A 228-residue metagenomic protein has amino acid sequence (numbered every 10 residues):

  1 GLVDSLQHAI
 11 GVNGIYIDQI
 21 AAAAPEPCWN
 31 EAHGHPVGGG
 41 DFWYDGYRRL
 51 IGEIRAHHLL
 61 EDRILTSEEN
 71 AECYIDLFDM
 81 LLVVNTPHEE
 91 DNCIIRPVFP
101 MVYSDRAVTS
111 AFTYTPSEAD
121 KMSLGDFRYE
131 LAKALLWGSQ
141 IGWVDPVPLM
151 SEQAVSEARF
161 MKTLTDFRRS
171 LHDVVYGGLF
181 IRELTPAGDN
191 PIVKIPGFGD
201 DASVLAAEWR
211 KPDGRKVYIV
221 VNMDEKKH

Functional and structural regions predicted by a protein language model:
L2-L77: Active-site neighborhood of glycoside hydrolase catalytic domains
W43-H228: Active-site-proximal substrate-binding groove within the catalytic cores of carbohydrate-active enzymes
